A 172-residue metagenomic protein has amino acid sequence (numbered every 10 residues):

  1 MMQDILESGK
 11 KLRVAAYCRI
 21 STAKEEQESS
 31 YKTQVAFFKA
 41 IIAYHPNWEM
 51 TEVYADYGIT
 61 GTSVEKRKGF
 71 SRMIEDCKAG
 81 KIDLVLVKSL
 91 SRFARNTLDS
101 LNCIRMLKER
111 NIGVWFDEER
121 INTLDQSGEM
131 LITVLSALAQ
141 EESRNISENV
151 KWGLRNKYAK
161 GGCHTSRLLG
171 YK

Functional and structural regions predicted by a protein language model:
M1-N156: Short, structured surface patches at the beginning of a domain
A159: Rossmann-like NAD(P)H-binding beta-loop-alpha module
G162-K172: Flexible glycine/proline-rich, aromatic-decorated loop/lid segments
